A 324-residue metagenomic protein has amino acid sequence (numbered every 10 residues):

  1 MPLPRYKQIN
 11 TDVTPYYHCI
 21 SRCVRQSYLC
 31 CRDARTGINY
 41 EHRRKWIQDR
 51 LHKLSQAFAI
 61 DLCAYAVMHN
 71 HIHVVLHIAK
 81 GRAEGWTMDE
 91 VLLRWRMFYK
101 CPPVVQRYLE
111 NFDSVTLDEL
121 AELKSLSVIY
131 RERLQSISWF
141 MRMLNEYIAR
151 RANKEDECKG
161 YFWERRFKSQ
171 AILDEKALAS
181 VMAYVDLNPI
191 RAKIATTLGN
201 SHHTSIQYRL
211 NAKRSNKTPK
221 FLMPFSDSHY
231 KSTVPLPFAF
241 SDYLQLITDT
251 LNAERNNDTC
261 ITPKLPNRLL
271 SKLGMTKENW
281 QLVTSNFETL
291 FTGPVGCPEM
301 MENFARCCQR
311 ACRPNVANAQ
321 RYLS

Functional and structural regions predicted by a protein language model:
M1-S324: Short catalytic/metal-binding and nucleic-acid-binding patches
